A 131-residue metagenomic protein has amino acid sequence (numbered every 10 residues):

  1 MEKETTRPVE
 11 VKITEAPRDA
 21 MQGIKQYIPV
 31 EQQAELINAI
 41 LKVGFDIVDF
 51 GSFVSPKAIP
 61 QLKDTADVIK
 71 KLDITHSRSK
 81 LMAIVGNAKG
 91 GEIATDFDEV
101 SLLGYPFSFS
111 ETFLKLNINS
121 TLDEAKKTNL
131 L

Functional and structural regions predicted by a protein language model:
E2-K25, L102-N117: N-terminal small/glycine-rich loop or linker at the start of catalytic domains across soluble metabolic enzymes
R7-V11, G44-D46, I74-L81, E99-S101: Short, well-ordered coil/turn segments that N-cap beta-strands
A16-R18, F53-S55, I84-A88, S108-S110: Active-site beta-loop-alpha junctions enriched in small/polar residues
Y27-A34, M82-E92, K115-L131: Glycine-rich anion/phosphate-binding loops
E35-G51, T95-L102: Catalytic domains of carbohydrate-active enzymes, especially glycoside hydrolases
D46-K71, Y105-S120: Glycine-rich, proline-tolerant flexible connector loops at the mouths of alpha/beta enzymes
A58-A83, E124-L131: Alpha-helix-loop-beta-strand connector modules within alpha/beta enzyme cores
Q61-A66, G91-F97: Distinct, well-ordered alpha-helical segments
